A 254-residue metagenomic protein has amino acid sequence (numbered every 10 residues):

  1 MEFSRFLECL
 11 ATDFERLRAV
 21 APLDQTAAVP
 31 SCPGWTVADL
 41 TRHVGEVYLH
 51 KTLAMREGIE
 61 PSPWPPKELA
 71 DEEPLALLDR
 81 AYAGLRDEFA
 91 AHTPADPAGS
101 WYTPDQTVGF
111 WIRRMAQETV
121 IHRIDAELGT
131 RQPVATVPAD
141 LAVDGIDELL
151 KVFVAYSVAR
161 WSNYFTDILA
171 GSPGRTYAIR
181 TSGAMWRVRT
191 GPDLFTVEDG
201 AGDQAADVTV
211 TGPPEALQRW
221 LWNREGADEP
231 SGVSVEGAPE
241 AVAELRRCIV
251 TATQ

Functional and structural regions predicted by a protein language model:
M1-A11, E15-R18, V250-Q254: Actinobacteria-biased recognition of intrinsically disordered, low-complexity terminal regions
F6-D13, P74-A81, W111, M115-E118 (+2 more regions): Amphipathic alpha-helix face/heptad-repeat signature
E15, L23-S62, T103-R160, L217: Short, contiguous alpha-helical
E60-M115: Hydrophobic/aromatic-rich structural module bridging two neighboring secondary-structure elements via a short loop
W64-L77, D140-V154, E236-V250: Short, mixed-charge aromatic SLiMs
K151-T190: A glycine-rich beta-turn/hairpin centered on an aromatic-Pro dipeptide
I179-E215: Acidic/His-leaning functional-site neighborhoods
G202-Q254: C-terminal interaction segments
